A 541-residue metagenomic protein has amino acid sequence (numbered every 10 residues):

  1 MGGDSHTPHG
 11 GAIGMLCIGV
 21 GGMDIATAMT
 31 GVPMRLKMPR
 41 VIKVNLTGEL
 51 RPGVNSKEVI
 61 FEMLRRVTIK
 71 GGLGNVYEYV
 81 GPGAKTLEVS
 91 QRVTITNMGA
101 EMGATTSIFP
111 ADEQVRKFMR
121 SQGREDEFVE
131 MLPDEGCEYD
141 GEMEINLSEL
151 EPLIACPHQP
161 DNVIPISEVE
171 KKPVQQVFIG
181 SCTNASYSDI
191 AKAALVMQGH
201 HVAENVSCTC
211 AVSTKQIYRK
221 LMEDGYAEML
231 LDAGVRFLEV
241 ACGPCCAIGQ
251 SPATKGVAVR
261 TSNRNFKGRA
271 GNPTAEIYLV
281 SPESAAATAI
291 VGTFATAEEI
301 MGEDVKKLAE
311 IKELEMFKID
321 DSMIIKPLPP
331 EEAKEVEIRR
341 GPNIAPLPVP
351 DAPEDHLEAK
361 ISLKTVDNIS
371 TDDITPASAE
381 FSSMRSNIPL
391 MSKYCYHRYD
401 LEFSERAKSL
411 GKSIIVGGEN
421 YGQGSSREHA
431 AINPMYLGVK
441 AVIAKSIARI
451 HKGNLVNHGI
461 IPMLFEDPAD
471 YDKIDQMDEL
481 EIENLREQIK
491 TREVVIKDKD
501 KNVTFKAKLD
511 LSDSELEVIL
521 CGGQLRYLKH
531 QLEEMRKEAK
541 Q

Functional and structural regions predicted by a protein language model:
M1-Q541: Fe-S-dependent hydro-lyases/dehydratases of central metabolism
